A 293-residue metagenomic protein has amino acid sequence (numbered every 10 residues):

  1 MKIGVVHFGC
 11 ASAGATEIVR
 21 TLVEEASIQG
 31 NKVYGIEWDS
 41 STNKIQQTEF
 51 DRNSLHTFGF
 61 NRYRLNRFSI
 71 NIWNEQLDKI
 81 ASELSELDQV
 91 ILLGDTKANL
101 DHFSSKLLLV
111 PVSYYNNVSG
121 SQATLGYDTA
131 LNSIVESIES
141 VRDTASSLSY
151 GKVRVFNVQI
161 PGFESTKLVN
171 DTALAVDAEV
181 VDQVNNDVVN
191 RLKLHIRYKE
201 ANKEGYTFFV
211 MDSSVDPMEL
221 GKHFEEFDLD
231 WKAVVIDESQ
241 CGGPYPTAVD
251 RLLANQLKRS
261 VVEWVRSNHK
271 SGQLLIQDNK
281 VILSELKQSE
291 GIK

Functional and structural regions predicted by a protein language model:
M1-K44: N-terminal phosphate-binding or glycine-rich loops at protein starts, especially the Walker A/P-loop of NTPases
C10-A11, G151-E164, L174-E263, H269-K270 (+1 more regions): Glycine-rich phosphate/diphosphate-binding loops and the adjacent beta-loop-alpha structural elements that coordinate
S12-L22, K44, N74-L77, L93-F103 (+4 more regions): Short glycine/serine/threonine-rich phosphate/pyrophosphate-binding segments that cradle anionic phosphate groups
A26, L55-F58, S82-E86, S146-K152 (+3 more regions): Solvent-exposed alpha-helices and their adjacent loops that cap or buttress functional pockets in soluble metabolic
I36, D101-G126, L131-S133, E179-N186: Short, acidic/small-residue loops that bind anionic groups at enzyme active sites
T42-L93, K97, Y114, A123-N132 (+1 more regions): Glycine-rich oxoanion-binding loops at beta->alpha junctions
E75-L77, T129-S147, F163-T166, N190-L192: Active-site glycine-rich loop that binds ribose-phosphate moieties when present
S104-N116, G120-S121, I138-P161, T166-V169: Functional cores that coordinate and move charged inorganic groups
